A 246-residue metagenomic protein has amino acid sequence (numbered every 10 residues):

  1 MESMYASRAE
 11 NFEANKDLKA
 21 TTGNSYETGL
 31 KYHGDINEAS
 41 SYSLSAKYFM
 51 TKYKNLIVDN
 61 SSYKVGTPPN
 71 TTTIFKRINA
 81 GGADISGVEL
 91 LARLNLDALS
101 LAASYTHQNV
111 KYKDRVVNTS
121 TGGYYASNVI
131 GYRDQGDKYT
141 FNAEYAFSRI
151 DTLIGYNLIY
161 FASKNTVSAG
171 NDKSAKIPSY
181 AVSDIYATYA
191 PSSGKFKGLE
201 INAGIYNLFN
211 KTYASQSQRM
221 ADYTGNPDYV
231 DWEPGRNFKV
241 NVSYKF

Functional and structural regions predicted by a protein language model:
M1-E27, A39-S40, L44, Y48-K76 (+4 more regions): Surface-exposed extracellular loop regions of Gram-negative outer-membrane beta-barrel proteins, predominantly
N15-K19, K76-G81, N128-Y132, D172-K176 (+1 more regions): Outer-membrane beta-barrel domain signature
T22-Y26, M50, D84-S86, Q135-Y139 (+2 more regions): Residues that define the transmembrane beta-barrel architecture of outer-membrane proteins
E27-H33, N142-A143, D184-A190, V242: Short, well-ordered amphipathic alpha-helices
I36, K47, N171-I177, T188 (+1 more regions): Short, glycine/charged-rich beta-strand-loop motifs at protein surfaces that mediate ligand recognition and catalysis
I36-S41, P68-N70, R149-I150, S193-G198: Short, solvent-exposed loop/turn segments that connect beta-strands within catalytic domains and beta-strand-rich
S43-Y53, T72-S168, S243-K245: Gram-negative outer-membrane beta-barrel transporters
D59, D97, S148, Y160-V167 (+1 more regions): C-terminal beta-signal and adjacent terminal beta-strands/loops of Gram-negative outer-membrane beta-barrel proteins
